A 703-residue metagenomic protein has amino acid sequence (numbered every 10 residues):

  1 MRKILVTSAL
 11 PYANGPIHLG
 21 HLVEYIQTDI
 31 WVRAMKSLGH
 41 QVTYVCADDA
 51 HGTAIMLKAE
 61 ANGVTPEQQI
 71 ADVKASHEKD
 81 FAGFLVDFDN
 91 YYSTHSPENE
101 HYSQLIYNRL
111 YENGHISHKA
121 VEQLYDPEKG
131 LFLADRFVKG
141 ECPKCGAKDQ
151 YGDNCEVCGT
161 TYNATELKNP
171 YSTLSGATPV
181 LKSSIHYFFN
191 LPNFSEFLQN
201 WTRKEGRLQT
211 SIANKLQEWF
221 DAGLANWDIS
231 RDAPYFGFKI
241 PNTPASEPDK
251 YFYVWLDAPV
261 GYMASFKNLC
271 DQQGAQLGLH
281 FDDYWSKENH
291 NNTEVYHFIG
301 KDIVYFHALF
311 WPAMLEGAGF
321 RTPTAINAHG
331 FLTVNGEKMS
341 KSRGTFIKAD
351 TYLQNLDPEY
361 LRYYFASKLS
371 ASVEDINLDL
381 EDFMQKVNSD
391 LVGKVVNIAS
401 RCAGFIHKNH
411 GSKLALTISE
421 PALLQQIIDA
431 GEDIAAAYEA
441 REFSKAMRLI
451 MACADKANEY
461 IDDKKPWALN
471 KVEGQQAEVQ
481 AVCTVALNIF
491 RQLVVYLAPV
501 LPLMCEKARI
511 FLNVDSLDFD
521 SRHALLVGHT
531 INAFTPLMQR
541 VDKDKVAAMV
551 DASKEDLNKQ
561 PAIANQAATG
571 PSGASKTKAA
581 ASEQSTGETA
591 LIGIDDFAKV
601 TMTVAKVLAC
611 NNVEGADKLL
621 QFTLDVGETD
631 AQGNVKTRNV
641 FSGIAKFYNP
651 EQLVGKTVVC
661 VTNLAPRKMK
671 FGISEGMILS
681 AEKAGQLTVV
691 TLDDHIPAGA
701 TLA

Functional and structural regions predicted by a protein language model:
M1-C46, E98-Y102, C145, K168-K408 (+1 more regions): Structured secondary-structure scaffolds
M1-W201: N-terminal, positively charged nucleic-acid-binding surface of large information/translation enzymes
A9, T53-A59, L85-V86, V373-D382 (+2 more regions): A short small-residue
A325-A328, R509-F511, Q621: Beta-strand segments within the central parallel beta-sheet cores of soluble alpha/beta enzyme folds
D382-I418, I428-T530, V661: Helix-rich, typically C-terminal accessory recognition domains appended to large enzymatic cores
A508-D596: Intrinsic disorder at enzyme termini
T569-A703: Phosphate-backbone binding interfaces of nucleic-acid-interacting proteins
